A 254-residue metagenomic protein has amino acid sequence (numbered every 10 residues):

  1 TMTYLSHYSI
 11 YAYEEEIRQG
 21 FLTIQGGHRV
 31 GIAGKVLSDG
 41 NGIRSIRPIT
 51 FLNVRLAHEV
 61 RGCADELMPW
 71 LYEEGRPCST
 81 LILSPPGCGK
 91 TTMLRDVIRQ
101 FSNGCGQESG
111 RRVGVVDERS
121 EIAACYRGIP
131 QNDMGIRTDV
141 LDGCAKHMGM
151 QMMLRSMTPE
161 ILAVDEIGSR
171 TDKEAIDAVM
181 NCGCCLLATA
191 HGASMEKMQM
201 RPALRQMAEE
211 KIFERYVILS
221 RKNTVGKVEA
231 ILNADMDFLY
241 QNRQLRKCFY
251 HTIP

Functional and structural regions predicted by a protein language model:
I10-R76: P-loop NTP-binding catalytic core
Q25, D39-P48, R215-P254: Conserved P-loop NTPase
T80-I82: Hydrophobic anchor at the beta1->P-loop junction of P-loop NTPases
P86-G87: The conserved Walker
K90: Conserved lysine of the Walker
M93, V97: Hydrophobic positions on the alpha1 helix immediately C-terminal to the Walker A/P-loop
S102-Q151: P-loop NTPase switch/communication element
M157-Y216, R221: Conserved P-loop NTPase nucleotide-binding/switch module
